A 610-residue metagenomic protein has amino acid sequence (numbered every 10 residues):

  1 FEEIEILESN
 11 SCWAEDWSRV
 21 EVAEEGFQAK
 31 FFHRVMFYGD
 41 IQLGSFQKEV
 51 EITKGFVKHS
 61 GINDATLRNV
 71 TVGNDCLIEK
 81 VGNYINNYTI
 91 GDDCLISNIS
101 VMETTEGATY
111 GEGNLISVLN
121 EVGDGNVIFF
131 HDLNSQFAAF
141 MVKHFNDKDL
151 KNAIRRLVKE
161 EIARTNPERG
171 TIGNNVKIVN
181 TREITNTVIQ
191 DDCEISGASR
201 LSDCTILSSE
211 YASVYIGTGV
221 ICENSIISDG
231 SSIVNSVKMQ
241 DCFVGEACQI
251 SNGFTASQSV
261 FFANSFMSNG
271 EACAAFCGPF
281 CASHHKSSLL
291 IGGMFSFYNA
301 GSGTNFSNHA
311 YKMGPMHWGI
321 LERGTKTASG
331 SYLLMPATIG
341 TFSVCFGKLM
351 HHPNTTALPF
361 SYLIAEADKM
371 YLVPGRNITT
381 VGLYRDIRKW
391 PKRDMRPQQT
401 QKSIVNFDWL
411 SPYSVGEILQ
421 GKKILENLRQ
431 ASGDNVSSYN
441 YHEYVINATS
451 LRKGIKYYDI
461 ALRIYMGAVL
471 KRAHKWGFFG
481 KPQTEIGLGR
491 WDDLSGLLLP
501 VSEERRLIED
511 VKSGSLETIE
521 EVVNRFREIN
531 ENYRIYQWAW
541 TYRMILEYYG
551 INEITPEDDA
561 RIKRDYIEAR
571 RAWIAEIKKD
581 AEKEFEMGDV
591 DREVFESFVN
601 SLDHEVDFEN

Functional and structural regions predicted by a protein language model:
I6-E8, A14, E24-F32, M36-F46 (+8 more regions): Glycine-rich hexapeptide-repeat left-handed beta-helix
G55-N63, V158-V179: Right-handed parallel beta-helix
L67, V72-G73: Conserved tryptophan-centered aromatic signature that marks the ligand-binding surface of SH3 and related Trp-rich
N83-Y84, Y88-L95, S100-Y110, N114-S117 (+9 more regions): Long, charge-dense tracts
E106, E366-N610: Long, compositionally biased intrinsically disordered regions
I172, V176, N180-E183, V188-I195 (+2 more regions): Core alpha-helical transmembrane segments of integral membrane proteins
